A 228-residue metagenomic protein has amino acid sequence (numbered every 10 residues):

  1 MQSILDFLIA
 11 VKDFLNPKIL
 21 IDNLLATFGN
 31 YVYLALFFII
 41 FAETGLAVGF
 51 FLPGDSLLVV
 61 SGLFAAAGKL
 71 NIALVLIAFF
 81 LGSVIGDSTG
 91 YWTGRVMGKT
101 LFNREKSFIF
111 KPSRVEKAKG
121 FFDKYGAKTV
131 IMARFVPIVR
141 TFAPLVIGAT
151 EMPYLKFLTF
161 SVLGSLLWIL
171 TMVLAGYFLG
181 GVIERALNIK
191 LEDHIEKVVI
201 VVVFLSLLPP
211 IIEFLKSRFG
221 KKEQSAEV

Functional and structural regions predicted by a protein language model:
M1-F38, L63-K156, G181-V202, P209-V228: Membrane-interfacial helix-loop-helix
F37-S56, S206: Transmembrane alpha-helix interface/packing and boundary motifs in multi-pass membrane proteins, characterized by
F50, M132, T159-F160: Hydrophobic alpha-helical membrane segments of integral membrane proteins
G82, F160-G164, W168: Alpha-helical transmembrane segments of multi-pass membrane proteins
L170-A186: Transmembrane alpha-helical segments of integral membrane proteins
